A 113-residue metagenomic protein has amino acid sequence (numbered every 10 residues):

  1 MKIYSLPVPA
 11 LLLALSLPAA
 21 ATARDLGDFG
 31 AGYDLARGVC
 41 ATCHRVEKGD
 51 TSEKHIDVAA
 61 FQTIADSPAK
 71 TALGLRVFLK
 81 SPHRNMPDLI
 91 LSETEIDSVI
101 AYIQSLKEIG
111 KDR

Functional and structural regions predicted by a protein language model:
M1-L6: Positively charged n-region of N-terminal signal peptides that target proteins for export
V8-S16: Bacterial N-terminal signal peptides
A19-L35: Electrostatic cytochrome c docking/interface patches
R37-E47, V99: The canonical Cys-X-X-Cys-His
K48-R76: Gly/Gly-Pro-rich "capping" loops immediately C-terminal to redox-active cysteine motifs in periplasmic/lumenal
L73-K80, P87-I90: Long, charge-enriched, surface-exposed interaction segments in small proteins/subunits
H83, I90-R113: C-terminal capping alpha-helices of c-type cytochrome domains
